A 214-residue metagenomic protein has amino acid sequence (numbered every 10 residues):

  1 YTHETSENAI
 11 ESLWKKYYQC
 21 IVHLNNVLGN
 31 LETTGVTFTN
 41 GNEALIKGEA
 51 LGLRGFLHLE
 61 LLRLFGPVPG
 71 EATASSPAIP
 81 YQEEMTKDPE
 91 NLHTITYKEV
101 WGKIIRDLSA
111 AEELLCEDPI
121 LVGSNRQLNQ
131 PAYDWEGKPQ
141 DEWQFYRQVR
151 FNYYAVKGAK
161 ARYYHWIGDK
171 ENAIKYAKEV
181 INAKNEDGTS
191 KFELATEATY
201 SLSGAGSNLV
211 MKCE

Functional and structural regions predicted by a protein language model:
Y1-G66, E90-K98, G102, E113-L115: Conserved, well-structured interaction surfaces
I21-L24, W101, L108, L115 (+3 more regions): Inward-facing hydrophobic residues that define packing positions of alpha-helical scaffold repeats
N26-V27, L31-T34, L61-L62, A111 (+3 more regions): Alpha-helical solenoid scaffolds that mediate protein-protein interactions, centered on TPR/SEL1-like repeats but also
L57, A161-Y163: Residue-level signature for tetratricopeptide repeat
L62-P69, P119, W166-D169: Short coil/turn linking the two alpha-helices of tandem helical-hairpin repeats
P77-K87, Q127-Q148, A198-E214: Carbohydrate-binding/catalytic loop surfaces
V149-Y153, H165-E214: Hydrophobic-face positions in mid-chain alpha helices that act as interaction patches
